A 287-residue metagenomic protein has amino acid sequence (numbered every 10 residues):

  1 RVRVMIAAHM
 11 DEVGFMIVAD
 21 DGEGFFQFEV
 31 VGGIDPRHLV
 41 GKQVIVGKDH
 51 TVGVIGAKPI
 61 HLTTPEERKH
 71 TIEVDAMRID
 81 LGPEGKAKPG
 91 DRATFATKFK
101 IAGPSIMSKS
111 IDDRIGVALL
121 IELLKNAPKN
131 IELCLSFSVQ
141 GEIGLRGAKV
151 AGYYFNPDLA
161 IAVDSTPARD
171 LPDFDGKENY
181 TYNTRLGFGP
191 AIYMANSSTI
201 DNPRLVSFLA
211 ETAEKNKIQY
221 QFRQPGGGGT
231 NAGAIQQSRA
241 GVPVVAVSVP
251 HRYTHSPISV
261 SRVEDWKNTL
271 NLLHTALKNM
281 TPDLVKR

Functional and structural regions predicted by a protein language model:
R1-R287: N-terminal hydrophobic/helix-forming segments and targeting peptides
